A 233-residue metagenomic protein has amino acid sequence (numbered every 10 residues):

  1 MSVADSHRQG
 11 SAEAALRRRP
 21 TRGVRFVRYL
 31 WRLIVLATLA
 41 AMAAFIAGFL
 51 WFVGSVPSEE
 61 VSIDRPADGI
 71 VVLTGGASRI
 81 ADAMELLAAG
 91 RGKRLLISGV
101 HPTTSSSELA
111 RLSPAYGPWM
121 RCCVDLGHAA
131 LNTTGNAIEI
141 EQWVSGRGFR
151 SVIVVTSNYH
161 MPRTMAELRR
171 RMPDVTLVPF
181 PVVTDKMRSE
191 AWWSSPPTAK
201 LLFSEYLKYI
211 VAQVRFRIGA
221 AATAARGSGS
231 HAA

Functional and structural regions predicted by a protein language model:
M1-R18: N-terminal intrinsically disordered, acidic low-complexity segments at the extreme N-terminus
S2-A4, F52-P196: A structural signal for short, hydrophobic/glycine-enriched beta-strand patches
R18-E60: N-terminal type II signal-anchor transmembrane helix that functions as the membrane-insertion/stop-transfer segment
T21-R28, W193, P197, L201: Membrane-helix interfacial "entry" motifs
A67, G219-A233: Short linear elements at protein peripheries
S195-A225: A transmembrane-helix-recognition feature enriched in membrane-embedded lipid enzymes and envelope glyco-/phospholipid
